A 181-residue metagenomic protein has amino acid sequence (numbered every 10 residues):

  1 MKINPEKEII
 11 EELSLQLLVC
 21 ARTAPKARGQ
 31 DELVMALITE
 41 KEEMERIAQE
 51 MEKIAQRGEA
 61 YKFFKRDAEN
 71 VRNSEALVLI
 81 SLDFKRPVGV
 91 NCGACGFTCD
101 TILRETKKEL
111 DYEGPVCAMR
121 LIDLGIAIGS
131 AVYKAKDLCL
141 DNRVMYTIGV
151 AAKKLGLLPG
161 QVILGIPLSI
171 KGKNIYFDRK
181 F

Functional and structural regions predicted by a protein language model:
M1-F181: Acidic, surface-exposed loops and disordered segments
